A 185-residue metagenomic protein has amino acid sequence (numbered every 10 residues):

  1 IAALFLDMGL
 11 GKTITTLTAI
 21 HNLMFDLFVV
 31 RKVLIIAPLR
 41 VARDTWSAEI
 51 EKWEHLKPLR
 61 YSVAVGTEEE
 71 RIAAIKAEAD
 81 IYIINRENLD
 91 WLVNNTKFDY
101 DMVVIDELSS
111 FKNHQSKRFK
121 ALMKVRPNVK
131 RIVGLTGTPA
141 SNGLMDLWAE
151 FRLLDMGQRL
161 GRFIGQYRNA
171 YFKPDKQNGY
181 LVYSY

Functional and structural regions predicted by a protein language model:
I1-A19: Walker A/P-loop
L4, I35, L135: Hydrophobic anchor at the beta1->P-loop junction of P-loop NTPases
D7, P38, T138: P-loop (Walker A) phosphate-binding loop of NTP-binding proteins
T13-T15, V29-K52, S141-D146: Conserved Walker A/P-loop ATP-binding site and its immediately adjacent core in helicase/helicase-like ATPase domains
K32, P58, M102, F119-Y185: Conserved P-loop NTPase motor "coupling/switch" region that bridges the ATPase
V41-T67, L154-Q158: Conserved helix-turn-beta segment of the N-terminal RecA-like "Helicase ATP-binding" lobe in SF1/SF2 helicases
E68-M102, N113, K120, K124: Conserved helix/coil segment N-terminal to the catalytic DExD/H
D106-L108: Walker B catalytic acidic pair
